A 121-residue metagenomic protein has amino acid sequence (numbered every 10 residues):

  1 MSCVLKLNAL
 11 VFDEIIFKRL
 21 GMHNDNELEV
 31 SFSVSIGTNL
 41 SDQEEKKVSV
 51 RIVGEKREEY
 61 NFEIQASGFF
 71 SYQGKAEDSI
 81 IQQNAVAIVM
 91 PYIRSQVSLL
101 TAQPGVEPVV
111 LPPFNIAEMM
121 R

Functional and structural regions predicted by a protein language model:
M1-I88, S95-R121: N-terminal intrinsically disordered, cationic/polar leader segments that include organellar targeting peptides
